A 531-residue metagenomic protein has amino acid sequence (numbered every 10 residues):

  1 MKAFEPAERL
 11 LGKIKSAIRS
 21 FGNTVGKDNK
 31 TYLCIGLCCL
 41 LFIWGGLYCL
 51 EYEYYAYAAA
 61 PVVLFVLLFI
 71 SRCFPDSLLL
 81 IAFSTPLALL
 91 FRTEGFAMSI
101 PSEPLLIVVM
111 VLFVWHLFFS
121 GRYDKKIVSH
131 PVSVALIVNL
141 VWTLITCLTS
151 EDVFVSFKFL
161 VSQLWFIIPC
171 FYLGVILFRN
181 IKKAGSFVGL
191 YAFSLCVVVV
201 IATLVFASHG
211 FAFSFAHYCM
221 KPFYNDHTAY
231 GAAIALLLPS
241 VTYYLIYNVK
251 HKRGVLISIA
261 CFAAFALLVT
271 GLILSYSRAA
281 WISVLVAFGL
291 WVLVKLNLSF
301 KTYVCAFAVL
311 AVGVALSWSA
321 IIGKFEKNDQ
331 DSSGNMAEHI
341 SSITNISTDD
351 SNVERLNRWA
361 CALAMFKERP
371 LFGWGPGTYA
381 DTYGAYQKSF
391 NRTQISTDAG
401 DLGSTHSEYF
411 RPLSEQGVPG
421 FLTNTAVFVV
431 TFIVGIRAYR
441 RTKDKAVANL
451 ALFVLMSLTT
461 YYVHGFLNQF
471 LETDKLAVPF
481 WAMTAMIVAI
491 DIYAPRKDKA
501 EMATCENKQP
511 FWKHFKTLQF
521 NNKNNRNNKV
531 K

Functional and structural regions predicted by a protein language model:
M1-L144, V155, R179-G189, L245-I259 (+3 more regions): Transmembrane signal-anchor hairpin modules in multi-pass inner-membrane enzymes, especially those that act on
K2-P6, R19, N23-D28, I35-W44 (+17 more regions): Alpha-helical transmembrane segments of multi-pass inner-membrane proteins
L41-W44, L285-G289, N424-V434, L450-W512: Transmembrane alpha-helices of multi-pass inner-membrane enzymes
C49-L50, T93-F96, T149-K158, T270-S275 (+1 more regions): Membrane-interface helix caps and helix-loop-helix hairpins in membrane proteins
Y52-A56, A97-L105, K158-S162, F223-L237 (+4 more regions): Membrane-interface micro-motifs in multi-pass membrane enzymes
A216, K221, N345-A360, E368 (+1 more regions): Long extracytoplasmic/lumenal interhelical loops at the membrane interface of multi-pass membrane proteins
A260-A266, G403-S407, G435-L467: Loop-to-helix entry and N-terminal half of a specific, functionally important transmembrane alpha helix in multi-pass
A320-I346, D350-E354, C361-E368: Aromatic-rich transmembrane-lumenal/periplasmic boundary elements in polytopic membrane proteins
